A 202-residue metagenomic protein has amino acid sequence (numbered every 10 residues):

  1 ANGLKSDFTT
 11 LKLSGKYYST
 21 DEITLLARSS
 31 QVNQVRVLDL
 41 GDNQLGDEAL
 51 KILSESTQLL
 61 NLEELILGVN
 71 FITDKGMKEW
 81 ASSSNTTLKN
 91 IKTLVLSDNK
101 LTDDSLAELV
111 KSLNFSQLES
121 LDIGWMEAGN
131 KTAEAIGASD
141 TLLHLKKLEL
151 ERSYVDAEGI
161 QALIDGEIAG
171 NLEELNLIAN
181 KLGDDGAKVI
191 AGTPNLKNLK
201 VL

Functional and structural regions predicted by a protein language model:
A1-L50, G68-D74: LRR N-terminal entry segment and analogous cap-like coil->beta motifs
G3-T10, Q31-V37, T57-E64, N85-T93 (+4 more regions): Leucine-rich repeat
K12-Y18, D39-Q44, I66-F71, S84 (+5 more regions): Concave beta-strand-loop units of leucine-rich repeat
Y17-T24, Q44-K51, F71-K78, K100-A107 (+3 more regions): Short, solvent-exposed loop/turn at the beta-strand->alpha-helix junction within individual leucine-rich repeat
L26-S29, L53-S56, W80, N85 (+4 more regions): Hydrophobic anchor residues at the C-terminal helix/turn of individual leucine-rich repeat
N43, N70, N90-K92, E134 (+4 more regions): Asparagine/serine/threonine-enriched low-complexity, disordered tracts, especially those forming N-linked glycosylation
K92-A157: Solenoidal tandem-repeat scaffolds enriched in leucines and small polar residues
